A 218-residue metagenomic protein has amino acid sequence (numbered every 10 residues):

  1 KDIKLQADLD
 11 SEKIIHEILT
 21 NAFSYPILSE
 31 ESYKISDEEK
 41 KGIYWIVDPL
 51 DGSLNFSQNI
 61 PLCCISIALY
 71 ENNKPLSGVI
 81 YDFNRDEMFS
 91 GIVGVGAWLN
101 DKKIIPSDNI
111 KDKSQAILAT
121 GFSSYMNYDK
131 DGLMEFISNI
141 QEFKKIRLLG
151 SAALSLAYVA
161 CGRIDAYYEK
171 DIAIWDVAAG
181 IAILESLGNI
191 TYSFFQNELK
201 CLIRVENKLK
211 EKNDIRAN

Functional and structural regions predicted by a protein language model:
K1-L50: N-terminal subdomain of lithium-sensitive/metallo-dependent phosphomonoesterases centered on the IMPase/IPPase/PAP
D8, L19, S53, D82 (+4 more regions): Residue-level signal for inorganic ion chemistry
L9, E31, P49-G52, F83 (+2 more regions): Generic detector of well-ordered alpha-helical packing
D37-E39, S90, N109-K113: Solvent-exposed alpha-helices and their adjacent loops that cap or buttress functional pockets in soluble metabolic
E39-W98: DPxDG-like acidic metal-binding loop motif
L76, I104-S107: Short, isolated positions in well-ordered beta-strands
L99-K103: A structural micro-motif at secondary-structure boundaries
P106-N218: An extended, acidic
